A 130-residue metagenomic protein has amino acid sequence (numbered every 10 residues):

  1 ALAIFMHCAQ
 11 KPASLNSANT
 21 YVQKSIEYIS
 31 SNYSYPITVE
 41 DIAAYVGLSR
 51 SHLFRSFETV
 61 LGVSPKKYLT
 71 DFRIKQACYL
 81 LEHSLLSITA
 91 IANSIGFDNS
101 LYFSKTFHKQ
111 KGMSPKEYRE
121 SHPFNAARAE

Functional and structural regions predicted by a protein language model:
A1-S30, H52-F54: An amphipathic alpha-helical interaction segment
E27, S31, P36, E40 (+2 more regions): Terminal helix-turn-helix DNA-binding modules in bacterial transcription factors
Y45, S94-I95, Q110: Residues within the alpha-helical elements of helix-turn-helix
R50-S51, R55, N99-L101: The DNA-contacting recognition helix of HTH DNA-binding domains and analogous helical DNA-recognition elements
